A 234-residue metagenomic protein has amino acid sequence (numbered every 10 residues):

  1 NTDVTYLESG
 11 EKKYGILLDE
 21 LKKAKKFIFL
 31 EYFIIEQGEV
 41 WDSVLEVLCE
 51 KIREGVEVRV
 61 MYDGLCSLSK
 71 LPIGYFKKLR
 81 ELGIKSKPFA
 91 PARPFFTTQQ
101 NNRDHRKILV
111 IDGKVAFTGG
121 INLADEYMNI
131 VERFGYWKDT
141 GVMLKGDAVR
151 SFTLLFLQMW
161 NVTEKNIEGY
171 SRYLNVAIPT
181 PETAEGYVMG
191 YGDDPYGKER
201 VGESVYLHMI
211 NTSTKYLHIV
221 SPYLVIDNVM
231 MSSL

Functional and structural regions predicted by a protein language model:
N1-L234: Charged, low-complexity intrinsically disordered terminal segments
